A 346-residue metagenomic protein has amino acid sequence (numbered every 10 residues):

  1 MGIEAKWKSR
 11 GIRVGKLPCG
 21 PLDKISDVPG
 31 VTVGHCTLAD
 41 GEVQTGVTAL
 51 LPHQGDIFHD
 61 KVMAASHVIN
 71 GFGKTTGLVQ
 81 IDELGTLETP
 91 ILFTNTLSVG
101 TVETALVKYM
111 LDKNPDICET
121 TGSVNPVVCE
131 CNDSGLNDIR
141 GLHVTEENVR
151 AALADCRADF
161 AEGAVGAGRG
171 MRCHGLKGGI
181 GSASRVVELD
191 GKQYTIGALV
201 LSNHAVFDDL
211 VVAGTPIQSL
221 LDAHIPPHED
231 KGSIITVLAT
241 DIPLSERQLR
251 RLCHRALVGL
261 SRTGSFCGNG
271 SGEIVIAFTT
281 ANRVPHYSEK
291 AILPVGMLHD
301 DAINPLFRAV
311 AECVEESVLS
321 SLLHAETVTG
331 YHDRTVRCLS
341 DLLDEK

Functional and structural regions predicted by a protein language model:
M1-K346: Alpha/propeptide regions of enzymes that mature by internal proteolysis
